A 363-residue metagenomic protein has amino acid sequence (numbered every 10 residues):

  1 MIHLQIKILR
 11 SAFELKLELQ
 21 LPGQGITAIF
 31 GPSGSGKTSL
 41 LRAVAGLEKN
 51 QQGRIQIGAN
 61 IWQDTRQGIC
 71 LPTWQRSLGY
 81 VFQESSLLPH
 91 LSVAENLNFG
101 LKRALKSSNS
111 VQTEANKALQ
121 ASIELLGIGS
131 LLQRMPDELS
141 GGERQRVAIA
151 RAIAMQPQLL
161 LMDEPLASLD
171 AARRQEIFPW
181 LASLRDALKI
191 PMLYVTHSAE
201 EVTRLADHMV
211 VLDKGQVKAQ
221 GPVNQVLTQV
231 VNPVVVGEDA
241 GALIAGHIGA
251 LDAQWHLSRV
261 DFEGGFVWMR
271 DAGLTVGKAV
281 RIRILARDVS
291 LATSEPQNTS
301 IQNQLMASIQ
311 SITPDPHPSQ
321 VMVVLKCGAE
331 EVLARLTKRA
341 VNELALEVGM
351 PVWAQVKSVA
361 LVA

Functional and structural regions predicted by a protein language model:
I61-D64, V111-L131, A182-S183: Conserved ABC ATPase "signature" region
W62-G79, R103-K106, S110-N116: ABC ATPase NBD coupling module
M135-L139, E143: Conserved ABC ATPase signature
A154-Q158: A short, proline-enriched helix->beta-strand linker immediately N-terminal to the Walker B motif in ABC-type P-loop
L160-E164: Catalytic Walker B motif of ABC-type/P-loop ATPase nucleotide-binding domains
A182, D186, T196-G265: Internal alpha/beta loop-helix hairpins
F266-T313, E331, R335-A363: Glycine/charge-rich catalytic "coupling/switch" loops of P-loop NTPases
